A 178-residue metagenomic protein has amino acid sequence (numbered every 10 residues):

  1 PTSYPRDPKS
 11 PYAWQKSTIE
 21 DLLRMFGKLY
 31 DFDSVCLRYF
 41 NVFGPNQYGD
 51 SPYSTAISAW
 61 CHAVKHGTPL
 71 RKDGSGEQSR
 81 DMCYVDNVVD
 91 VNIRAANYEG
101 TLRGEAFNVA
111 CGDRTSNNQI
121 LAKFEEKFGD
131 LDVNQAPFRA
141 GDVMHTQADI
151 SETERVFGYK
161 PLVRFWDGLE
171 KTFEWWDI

Functional and structural regions predicted by a protein language model:
P1-C36, Y48, P52-Y53: Catalytic helix-loop patch of NAD(P)-dependent Rossmann-fold dehydrogenases
T2, W14, G44-P45, Y84 (+1 more regions): Generic structural "secondary-structure junction" signal
S17-R24, S58-C61, D90: Conserved active-site helix of classical SDR/Rossmann-fold NAD(P)-dependent CH-OH oxidoreductases
R38-F43: Conserved SDR Rossmann-fold cofactor-binding beta-strand/turn motif
P45-Y48, N118: Short beta-loop-alpha junction of Rossmann-like oxidoreductase domains
Y53-T55, E125-E126: Glycine-rich, phosphate-binding/catalytic loops in enzymes
H62-I178: C-terminal substrate-binding subdomain of Rossmann-fold SDR/epimerase-dehydratase oxidoreductases
